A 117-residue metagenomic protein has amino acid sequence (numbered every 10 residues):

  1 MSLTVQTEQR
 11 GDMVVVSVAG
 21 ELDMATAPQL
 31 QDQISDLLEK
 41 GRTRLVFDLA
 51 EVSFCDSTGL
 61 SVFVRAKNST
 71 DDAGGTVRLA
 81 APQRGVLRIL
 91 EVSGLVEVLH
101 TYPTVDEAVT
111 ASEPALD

Functional and structural regions predicted by a protein language model:
S2-T4, D12, G74, V98-L99: A generic structural signal for alpha->beta connector loops
L3-D32: STAS-typified acidic loop motif
R10-G11, A50, D106: Conserved catalytic submotifs in the C-terminal HATPase_c
L22-L99: Amphipathic alpha-helical interaction surfaces in cytosolic regulatory modules
A27, V105-D106: Residues at or immediately preceding the N-termini of alpha-helices
R84, D106-E107: Acidic phosphotransfer microenvironment of two-component signaling modules
H100-T104: Short acidic-hydrophobic, aromatic-tinged amphipathic segments that line or gate anion-handling sites
T110-D117: Intrinsically disordered or compositionally simple regulatory linkers and C-terminal tails in signal-transduction
